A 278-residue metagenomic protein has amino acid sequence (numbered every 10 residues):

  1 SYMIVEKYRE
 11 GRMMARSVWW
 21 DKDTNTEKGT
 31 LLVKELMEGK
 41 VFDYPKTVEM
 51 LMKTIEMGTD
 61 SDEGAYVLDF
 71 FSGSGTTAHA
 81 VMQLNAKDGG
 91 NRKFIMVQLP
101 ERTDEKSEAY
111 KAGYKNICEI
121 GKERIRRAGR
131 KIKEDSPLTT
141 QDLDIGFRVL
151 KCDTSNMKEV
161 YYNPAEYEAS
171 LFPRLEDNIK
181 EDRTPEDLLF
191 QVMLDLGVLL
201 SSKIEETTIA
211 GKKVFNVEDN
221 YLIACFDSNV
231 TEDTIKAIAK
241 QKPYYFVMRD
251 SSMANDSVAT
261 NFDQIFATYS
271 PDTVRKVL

Functional and structural regions predicted by a protein language model:
S1-Y66, D88, L99-D104, T140-L143: Class I S-adenosyl-L-methionine
G11, T26-K28, S74-H79, K87 (+4 more regions): Flexible loop/turn segments at secondary-structure boundaries
V48-G129: Conserved S-adenosyl-L-methionine
G129-Q141: Short mixed-charge
G146-K158: A conserved beta-strand->alpha-helix junction
V160-L175, D182-P185: Polar, glycine-rich mid-to-C-terminal structural blocks that act as macromolecule-binding/assembly scaffolds
F190, D195-L199, N216-L278: Long, compositionally biased intrinsically disordered regions
G197-V214: Conserved helicase/translocase motor-coupling segment
